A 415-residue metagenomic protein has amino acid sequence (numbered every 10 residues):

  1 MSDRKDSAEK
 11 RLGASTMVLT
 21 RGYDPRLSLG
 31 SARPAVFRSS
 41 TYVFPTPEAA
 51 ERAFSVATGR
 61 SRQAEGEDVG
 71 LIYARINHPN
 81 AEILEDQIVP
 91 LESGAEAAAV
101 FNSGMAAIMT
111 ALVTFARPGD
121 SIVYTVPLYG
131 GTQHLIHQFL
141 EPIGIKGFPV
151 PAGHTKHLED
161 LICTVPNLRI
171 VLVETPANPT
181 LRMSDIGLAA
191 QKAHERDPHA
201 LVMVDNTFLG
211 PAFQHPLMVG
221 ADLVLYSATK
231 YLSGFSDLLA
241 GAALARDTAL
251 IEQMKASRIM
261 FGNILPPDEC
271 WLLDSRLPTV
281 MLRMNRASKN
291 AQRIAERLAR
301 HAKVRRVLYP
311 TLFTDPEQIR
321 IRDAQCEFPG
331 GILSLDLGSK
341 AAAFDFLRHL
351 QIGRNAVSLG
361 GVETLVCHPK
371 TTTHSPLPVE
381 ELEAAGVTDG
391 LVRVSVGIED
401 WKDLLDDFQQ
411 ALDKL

Functional and structural regions predicted by a protein language model:
M1-D68: N-terminal glycine-rich, Lys/His-bearing helix-loop that initiates the first secondary-structure elements of many
S2-D3, H137-Q138, K146-F148, D160-T164 (+5 more regions): PLP-dependent enzyme catalytic core of the Aspartate aminotransferase-like
D3-K10, T20-L27, L91, E96-K303 (+1 more regions): Conserved PLP-enzyme active-site core in the AAT-like
Y23, R38-P45, F208, K230 (+7 more regions): Glycine-rich beta-alpha junction loops
T41, T46-A106, G131-Q138: Conserved N-terminal alpha-helix of the aminotransferase class I/II PLP-enzyme fold
D68-L71, D120, L238-A240, F328-I332 (+1 more regions): Short, solvent-exposed beta-strand edge segments and adjacent coil->beta transition regions
R306-V392, V396: Conserved C-terminal alpha-helix-loop-beta "cap" of PLP-dependent enzymes that closes/shapes the active-site mouth
